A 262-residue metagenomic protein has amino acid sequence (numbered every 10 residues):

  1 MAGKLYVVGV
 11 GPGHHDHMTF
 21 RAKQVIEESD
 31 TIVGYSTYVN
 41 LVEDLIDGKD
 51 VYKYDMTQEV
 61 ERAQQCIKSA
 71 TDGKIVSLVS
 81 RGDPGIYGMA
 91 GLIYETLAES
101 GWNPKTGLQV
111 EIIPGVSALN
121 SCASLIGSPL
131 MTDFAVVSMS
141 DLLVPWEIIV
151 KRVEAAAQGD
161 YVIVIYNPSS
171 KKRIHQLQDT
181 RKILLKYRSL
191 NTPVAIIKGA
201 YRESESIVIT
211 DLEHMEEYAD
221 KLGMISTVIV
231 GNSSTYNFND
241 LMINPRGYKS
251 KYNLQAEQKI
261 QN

Functional and structural regions predicted by a protein language model:
M1-V110, Y218, E257-Q261: Class I S-adenosyl-L-methionine
L5, Q158-N262: A contiguous loop/helix-start segment that scaffolds small-molecule binding in enzyme catalytic cores
P12-H17, L143-W146, I209: Short gly/ser/thr-rich secondary-structure transition/capping motifs
F20, G88-G159: Class I SAM-dependent methyltransferase SAM-binding "motif I" and its flanking Rossmann-like core
S29-I32, L45, S69-G73, T96-S100 (+5 more regions): Change "in soluble alpha/beta enzymes" to "in soluble alpha/beta proteins
K74-S80, S128-S138, A157-G159, E213-M224: A polyampholytic, Gly/Pro-enriched intrinsically disordered region
D83-P84, S140-L143, P168-K171: Short histidine/acidic/glycine/proline-rich micro-motifs that form metal- and phosphate-coordinating active-site loops
